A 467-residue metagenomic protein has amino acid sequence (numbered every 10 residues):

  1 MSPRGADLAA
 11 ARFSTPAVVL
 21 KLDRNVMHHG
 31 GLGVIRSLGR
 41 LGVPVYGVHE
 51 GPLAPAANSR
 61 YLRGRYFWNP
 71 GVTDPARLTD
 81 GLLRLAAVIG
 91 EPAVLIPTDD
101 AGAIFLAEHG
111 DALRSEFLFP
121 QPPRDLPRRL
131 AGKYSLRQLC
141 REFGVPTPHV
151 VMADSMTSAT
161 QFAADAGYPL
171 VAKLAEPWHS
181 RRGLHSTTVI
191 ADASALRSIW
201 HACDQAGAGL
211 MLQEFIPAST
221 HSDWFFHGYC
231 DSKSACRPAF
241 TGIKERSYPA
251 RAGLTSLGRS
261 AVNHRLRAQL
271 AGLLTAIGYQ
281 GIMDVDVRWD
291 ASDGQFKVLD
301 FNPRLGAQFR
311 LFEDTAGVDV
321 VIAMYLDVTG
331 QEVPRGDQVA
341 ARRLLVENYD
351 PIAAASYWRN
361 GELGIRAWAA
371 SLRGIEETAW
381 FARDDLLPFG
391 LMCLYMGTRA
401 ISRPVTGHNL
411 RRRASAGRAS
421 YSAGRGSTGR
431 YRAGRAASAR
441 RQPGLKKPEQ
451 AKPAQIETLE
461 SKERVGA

Functional and structural regions predicted by a protein language model:
P3-N25: Nucleotide-activated donor-dependent transferases that construct or modify glycoconjugates
G5, A323-A467: Peripheral (often C-terminal) accessory segments that flank ATP-dependent C-N-forming ligase machineries
G47-L62: Short, glycine/polar-rich helix-capping loops at beta-to-alpha or helix-loop-helix junctions that flank or form
G64-N69, V88-A131, P146-H149: A short, GP-enriched loop/loop-strand-helix hinge that lies immediately N-terminal to, or at the N-terminal rim
C140, V150, A163-I190, A208-S219 (+1 more regions): ATP-grasp fold ATP-binding core
A191-A250, S260-A271, R288-S292, F296-K297: Phosphate-binding site of ATP-dependent enzymes
E245-P249, L254-T255, N302-G317: Glycine-rich phosphate/pyrophosphate-binding beta-alpha loops
T275-R310: Conserved metal-phosphate-binding beta-hairpin within the catalytic cores of diverse ATP-dependent phosphoryl-transfer
